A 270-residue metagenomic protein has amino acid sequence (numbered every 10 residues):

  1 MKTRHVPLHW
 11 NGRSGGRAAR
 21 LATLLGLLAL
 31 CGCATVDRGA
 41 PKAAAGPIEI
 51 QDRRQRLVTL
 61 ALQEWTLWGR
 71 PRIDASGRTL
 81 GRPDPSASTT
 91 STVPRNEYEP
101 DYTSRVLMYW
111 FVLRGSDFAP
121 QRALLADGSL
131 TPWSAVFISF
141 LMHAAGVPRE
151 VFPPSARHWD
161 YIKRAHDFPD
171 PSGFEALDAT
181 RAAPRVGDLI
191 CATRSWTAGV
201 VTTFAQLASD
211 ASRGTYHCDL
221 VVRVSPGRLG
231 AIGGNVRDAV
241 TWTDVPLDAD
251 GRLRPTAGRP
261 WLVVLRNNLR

Functional and structural regions predicted by a protein language model:
M1-R17: N-terminal secretory signal peptides that target proteins for export/translocation
A18-L24: Sec-dependent signal peptide recognition, specifically the positively charged N-region followed immediately by
L30-G32: C-terminal motif of bacterial Sec signal peptides marking the signal peptidase cleavage site
A34-V147: N-terminal capping segments
I73-S76, F152-P154, T202-F204, W242-D244: Short, solvent-exposed loop/turn and secondary-structure capping segments
A135-D167: Short beta-strand/loop turn elements enriched in aromatics
P154-R237: ...with weaker cross-activation on analogous glycine-rich loops/strands in unrelated enzymes
N235-R270: Low-complexity, Gly/Ser/Thr/Pro-rich intrinsically disordered linker/tail segments
